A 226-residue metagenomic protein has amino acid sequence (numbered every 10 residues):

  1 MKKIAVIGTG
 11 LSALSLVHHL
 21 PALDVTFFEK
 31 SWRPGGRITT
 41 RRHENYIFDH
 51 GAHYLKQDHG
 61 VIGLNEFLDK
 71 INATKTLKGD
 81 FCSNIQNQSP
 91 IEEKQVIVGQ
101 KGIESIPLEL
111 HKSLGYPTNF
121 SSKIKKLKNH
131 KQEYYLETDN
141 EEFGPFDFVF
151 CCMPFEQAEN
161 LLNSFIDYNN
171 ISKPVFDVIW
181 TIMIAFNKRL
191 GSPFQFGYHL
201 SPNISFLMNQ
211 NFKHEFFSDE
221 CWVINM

Functional and structural regions predicted by a protein language model:
M1-S12: Beta1/beta-strand and adjacent pyrophosphate-binding region of the FAD-binding site in flavoprotein oxidoreductases
I7, H19-H43: Glycine-rich FAD pyrophosphate-binding loop
L11, A52, S121-K125, D139-E141: Conserved SAM/SAH-binding loop
H19, T39-C82: N-terminal FAD cofactor-binding segment of flavoenzymes
G35, F143-Q195: Central helical "cap/lid" subdomain
Y54-I62, N87-E109: Short beta-strand to alpha-helix junction loop
F120-Y134: A conserved short coil-to-beta-strand element within the FAD-binding core of flavoproteins
M183-M226: Active-site substrate-recognition segment that forms the wall of the catalytic cavity or substrate channel
